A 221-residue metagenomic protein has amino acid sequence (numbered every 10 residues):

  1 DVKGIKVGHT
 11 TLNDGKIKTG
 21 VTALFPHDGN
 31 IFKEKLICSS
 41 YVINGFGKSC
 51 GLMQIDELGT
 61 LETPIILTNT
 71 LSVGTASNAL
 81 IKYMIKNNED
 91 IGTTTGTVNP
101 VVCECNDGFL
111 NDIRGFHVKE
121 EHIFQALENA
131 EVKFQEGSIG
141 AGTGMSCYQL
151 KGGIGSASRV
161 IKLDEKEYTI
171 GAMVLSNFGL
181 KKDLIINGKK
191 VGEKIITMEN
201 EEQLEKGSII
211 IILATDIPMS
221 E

Functional and structural regions predicted by a protein language model:
D1-E221: Alpha/propeptide regions of enzymes that mature by internal proteolysis
